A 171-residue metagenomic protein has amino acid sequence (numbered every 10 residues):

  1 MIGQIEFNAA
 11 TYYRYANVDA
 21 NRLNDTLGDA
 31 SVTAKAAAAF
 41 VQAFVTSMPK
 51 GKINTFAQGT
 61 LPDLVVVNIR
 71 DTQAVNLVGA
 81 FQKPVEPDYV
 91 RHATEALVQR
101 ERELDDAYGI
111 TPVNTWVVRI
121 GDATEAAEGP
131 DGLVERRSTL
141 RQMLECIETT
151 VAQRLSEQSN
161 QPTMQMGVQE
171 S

Functional and structural regions predicted by a protein language model:
M1-S171: Basic polyanion-binding and macromolecular-assembly surfaces
